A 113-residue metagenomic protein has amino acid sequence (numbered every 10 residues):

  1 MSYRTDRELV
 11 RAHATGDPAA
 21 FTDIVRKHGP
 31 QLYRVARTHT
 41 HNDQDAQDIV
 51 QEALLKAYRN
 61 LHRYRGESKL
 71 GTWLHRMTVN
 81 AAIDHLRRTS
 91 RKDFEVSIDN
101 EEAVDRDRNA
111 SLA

Functional and structural regions predicted by a protein language model:
S2-Y3, K92-A113: Internal acidic/polar
R4-L9: Acidic, Ser/Thr- and Pro/Gly-rich low-complexity regulatory segments
A14-D23, Y33-E52: Short, charged helix-capping/linker segments at alpha-helix termini
P18, G29-P30, D43, Q47 (+3 more regions): A short, glycine- and basic residue-enriched loop/turn that sits immediately adjacent to a domain's principal
I24-H28, L32, T78: Hydrophobic/aromatic residues within well-ordered alpha-helical segments
R34, D48-L55, R59, S68-N80: Structural recognition of an alpha-helix C-terminal capping motif at a helix-to-coil junction
H62-R65, R76-V96, D107-R108: Arg/Lys-rich amphipathic alpha helix in sigma70-family domain 2
